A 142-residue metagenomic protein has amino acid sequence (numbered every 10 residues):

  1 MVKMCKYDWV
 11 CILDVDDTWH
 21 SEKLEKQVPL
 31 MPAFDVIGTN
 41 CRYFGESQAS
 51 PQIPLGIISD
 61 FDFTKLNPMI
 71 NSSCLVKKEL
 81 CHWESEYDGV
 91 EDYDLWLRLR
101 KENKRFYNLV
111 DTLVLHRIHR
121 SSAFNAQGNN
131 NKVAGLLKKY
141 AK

Functional and structural regions predicted by a protein language model:
M1-K3: Short, conserved alpha-helix that lines the donor NDP-sugar binding/gating region of sugar-transfer enzymes
Y7, A33-V36, N103-K104: Short, high-confidence coil segments that cap the C-terminus of an alpha-helix and link into the following beta-strand
V10: Short aromatic/hydrophobic "clamp" motif used to bind/position activated sugar donors
D14-T18: The conserved acidic donor/metal-binding loop of glycosyltransferases
E22-P51: Conserved donor NDP-sugar-binding/catalytic core segment of glycosyltransferases
I58-V133: Conserved nucleotide-sugar donor-binding catalytic segment
K139-K142: Membrane-interface aromatic/basic loop that binds lipid-linked glycans or pyrophosphate carriers, typified by
